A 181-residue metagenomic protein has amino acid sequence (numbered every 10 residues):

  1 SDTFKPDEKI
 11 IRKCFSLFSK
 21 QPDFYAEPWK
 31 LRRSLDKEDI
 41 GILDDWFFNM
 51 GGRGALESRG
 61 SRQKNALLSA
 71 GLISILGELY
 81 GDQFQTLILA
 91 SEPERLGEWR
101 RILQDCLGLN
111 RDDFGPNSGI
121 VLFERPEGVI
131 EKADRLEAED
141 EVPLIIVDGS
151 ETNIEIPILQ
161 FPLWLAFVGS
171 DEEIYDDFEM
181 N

Functional and structural regions predicted by a protein language model:
F4-E8: Low-complexity, glycine-rich intrinsically disordered regions at the N-termini of eukaryotic transcription factors
R12-N181: Long mid-to-C-terminal scaffolding/interaction modules that assemble large complexes
